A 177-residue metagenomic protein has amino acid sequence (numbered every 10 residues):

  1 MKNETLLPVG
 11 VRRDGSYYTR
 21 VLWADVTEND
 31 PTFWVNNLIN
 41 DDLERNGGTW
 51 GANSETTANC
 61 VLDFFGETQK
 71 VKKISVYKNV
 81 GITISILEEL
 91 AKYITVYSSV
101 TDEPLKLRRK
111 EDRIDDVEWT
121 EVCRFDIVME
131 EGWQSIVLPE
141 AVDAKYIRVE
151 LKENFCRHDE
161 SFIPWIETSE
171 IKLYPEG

Functional and structural regions predicted by a protein language model:
M1, N40-E111, E130-G177: Aromatic, loop-rich ligand-recognition surfaces of beta-strand-rich domains
K2-N40: Predominantly extracellular/luminal regions of secreted and cell-surface proteins, especially disulfide-bonded
D14, V122, V128, P139-V142: A general, composition-driven signal for non-globular sequence regions
P31, W119, M129-S135: Short, surface-exposed linear segments at secondary-structure transitions and domain or protein termini
R108-R124: Local beta-strand/beta-hairpin segments that build beta-sheet-rich folds
